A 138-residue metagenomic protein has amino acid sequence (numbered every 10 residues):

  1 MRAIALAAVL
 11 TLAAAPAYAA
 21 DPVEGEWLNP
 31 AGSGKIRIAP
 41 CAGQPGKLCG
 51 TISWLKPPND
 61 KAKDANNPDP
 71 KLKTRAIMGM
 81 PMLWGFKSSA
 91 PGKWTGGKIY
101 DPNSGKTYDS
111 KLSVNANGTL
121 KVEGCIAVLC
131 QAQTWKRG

Functional and structural regions predicted by a protein language model:
A3-A14: Sec-dependent N-terminal signal peptides
A7-A8, I38, K93, E123: Generic detector of short alpha-helix boundary/capping microenvironments and adjacent low-complexity segments
L10, N29-A31, V128: Preference for short coil/turn "hinge" residues that link or interrupt alpha-helices
A15-A20: Sec/Tat signal peptide C-region and signal peptidase I cleavage site
V23-E24, L28-N103, T107-S110: Central antiparallel beta-sheet cores of small beta-barrel/beta-sandwich binding domains
P102-S104, D109-S113, T119-Q133: Short, exposed beta-strand-loop hairpins at the edges of beta-sheets in extracellular/periplasmic proteins
R137-G138: Short, solvent-exposed mixed-charge patches
